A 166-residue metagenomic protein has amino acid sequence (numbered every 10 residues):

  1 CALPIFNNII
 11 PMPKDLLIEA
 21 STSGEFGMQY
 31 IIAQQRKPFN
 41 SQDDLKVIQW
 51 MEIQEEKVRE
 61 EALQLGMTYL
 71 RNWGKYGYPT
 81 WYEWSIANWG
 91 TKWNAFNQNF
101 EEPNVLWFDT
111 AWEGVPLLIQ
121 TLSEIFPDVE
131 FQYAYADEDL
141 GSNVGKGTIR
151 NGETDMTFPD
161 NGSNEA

Functional and structural regions predicted by a protein language model:
C1-L3: Short, small-residue-biased leader/transition segments that mark boundaries at the very start of proteins
N7-A166: Charged interaction segments
